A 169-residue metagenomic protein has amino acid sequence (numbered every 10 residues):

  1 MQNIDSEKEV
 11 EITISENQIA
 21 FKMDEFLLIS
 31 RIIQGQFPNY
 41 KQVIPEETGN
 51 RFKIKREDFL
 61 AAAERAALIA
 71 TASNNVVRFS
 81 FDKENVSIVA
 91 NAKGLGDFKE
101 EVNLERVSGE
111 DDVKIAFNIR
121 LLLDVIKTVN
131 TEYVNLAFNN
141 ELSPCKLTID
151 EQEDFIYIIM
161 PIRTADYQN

Functional and structural regions predicted by a protein language model:
M1-I33, T48-N169: DNA polymerase processivity clamps
Q36: Glycine-rich, pocket-lining loop/helix-strand segments that form or immediately flank
V43-E46: Short hinge/gating elements
